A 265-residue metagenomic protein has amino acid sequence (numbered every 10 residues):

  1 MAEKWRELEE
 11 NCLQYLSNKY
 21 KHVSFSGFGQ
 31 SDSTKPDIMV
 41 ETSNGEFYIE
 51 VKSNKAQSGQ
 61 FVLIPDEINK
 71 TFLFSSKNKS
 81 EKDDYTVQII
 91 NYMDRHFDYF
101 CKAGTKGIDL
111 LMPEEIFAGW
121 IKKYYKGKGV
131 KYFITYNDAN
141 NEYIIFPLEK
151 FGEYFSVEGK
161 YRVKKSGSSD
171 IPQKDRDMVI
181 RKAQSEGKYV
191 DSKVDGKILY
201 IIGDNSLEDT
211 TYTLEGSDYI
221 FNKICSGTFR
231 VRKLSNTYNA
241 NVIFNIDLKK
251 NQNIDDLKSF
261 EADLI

Functional and structural regions predicted by a protein language model:
A2-E67: Catalytic centers of nucleases
V51-I145, E149-R162, S166-F221, C225-S226: Catalytic cores of nucleic-acid endonucleases
T211-I265: Charge-dense, extended regions
